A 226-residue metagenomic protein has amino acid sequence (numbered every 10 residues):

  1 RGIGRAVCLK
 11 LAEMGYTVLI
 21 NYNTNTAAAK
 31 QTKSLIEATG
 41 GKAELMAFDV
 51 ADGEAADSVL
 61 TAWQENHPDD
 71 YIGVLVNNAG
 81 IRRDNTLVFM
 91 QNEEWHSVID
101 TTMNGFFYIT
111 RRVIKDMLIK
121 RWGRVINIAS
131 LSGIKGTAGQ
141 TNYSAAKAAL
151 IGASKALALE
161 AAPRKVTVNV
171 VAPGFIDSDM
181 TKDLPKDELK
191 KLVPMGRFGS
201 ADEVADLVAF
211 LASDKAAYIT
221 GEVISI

Functional and structural regions predicted by a protein language model:
T26, A47-V59, N92, D202-E203: The beta1-alpha1 cofactor-binding region of Rossmann-like NAD(H)/NADP(H)-dependent oxidoreductases
I72, T86-L87, E94-I99, L189: Substrate-binding pocket helix/loop in short-chain dehydrogenase/reductase
T110, A146, S154: Active-site helix of classical SDR
K115, L159-E160, A217: Alpha-helical segment proximal to the catalytic Tyr-Lys
W122, S200-I226: C-terminal substrate-recognition "lid" of short-chain dehydrogenase/reductases
S130: Residue(s) in the substrate-gating loop at a strand-loop-helix junction that position the organic substrate next
A162, T167, I219-G221: Short, small/polar-rich loop/turn modules that mediate ligand/substrate recognition or access, typified
